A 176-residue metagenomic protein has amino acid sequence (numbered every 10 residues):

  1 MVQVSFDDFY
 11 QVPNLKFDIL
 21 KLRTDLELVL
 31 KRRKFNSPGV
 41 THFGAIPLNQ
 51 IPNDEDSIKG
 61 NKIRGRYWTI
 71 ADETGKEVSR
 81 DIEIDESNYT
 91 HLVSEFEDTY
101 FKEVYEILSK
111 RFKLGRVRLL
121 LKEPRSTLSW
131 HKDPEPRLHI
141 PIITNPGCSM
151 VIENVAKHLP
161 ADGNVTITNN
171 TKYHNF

Functional and structural regions predicted by a protein language model:
M1-V104: Non-heme Fe(II)/2-oxoglutarate
E103-P124: A short glycine-rich, His/Asp/Glu-containing loop-to-beta-strand
E106-F112, S129-K132, I142: Short, conserved, surface-exposed binding loops centered on an aromatic residue
L121, K132-C148: Short, conserved beta-strand element in jelly-roll/cupin
E123-R125, D162-G163: Tight coil/turn sites that cap or link beta-strands
R125, E135-R137, T171: Short beta-strand-initiation
L128-H131, C148-M150, L159, I167-F176: Short beta-strand His + acidic residue motifs that chelate non-heme Fe in jelly-roll/DSBH and cupin folds
P141-A161: A short beta-strand-loop-beta hairpin characteristic of the jelly-roll/cupin
